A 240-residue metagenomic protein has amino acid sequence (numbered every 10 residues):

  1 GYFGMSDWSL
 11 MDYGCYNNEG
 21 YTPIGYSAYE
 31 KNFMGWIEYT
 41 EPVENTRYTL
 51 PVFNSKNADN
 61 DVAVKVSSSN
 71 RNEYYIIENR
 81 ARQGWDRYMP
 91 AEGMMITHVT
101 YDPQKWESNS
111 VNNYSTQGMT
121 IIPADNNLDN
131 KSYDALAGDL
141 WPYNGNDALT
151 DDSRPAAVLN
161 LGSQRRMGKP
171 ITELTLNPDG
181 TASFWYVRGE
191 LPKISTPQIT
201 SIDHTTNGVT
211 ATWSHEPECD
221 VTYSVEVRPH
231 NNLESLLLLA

Functional and structural regions predicted by a protein language model:
G1-M89, T100-D102: Extracellular hydrolytic enzyme modules, especially secreted metalloproteases of the metzincin/thermolysin-like class
D12, E78, T212-S214, E226-R228: Residue-level detector of conserved, well-ordered beta-strand and adjacent loop positions that form binding/recognition
F53-L191: Extracellular low-complexity, Gly/Ser/Thr-rich intrinsically disordered linkers and protease-sensitive activation/hinge
N70-R71, P178, H204-N207, E218 (+1 more regions): Short strand-connecting beta-turns/loops that link adjacent beta-strands
T100-D102, P217, P229-L233: Solvent-exposed strand-loop boundary residues in beta-sheet-rich modules
S183, T210-T212, S224: Beta-strand secondary-structure signal
E190-D220: Pro/Thr/Ser/Gly-rich low-complexity, intrinsically disordered linker/stalk tracts
T222-A240: Recognizes extended acidic, P/S/T-rich segments that occur within or adjacent to Ig-like beta-sandwich modules
